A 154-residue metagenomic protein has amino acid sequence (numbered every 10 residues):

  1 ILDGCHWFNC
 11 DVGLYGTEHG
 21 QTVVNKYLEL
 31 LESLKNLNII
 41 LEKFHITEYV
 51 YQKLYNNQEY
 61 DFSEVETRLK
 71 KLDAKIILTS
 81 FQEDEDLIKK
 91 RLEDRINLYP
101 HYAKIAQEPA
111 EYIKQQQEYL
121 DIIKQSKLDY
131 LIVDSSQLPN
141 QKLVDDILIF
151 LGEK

Functional and structural regions predicted by a protein language model:
I1, I40, K75-T79, L131-V133: Hydrophobic/aromatic beta-strand patches that form the interior of the parallel beta-sheet core in alpha/beta enzyme
I1-N38, V50-K53: Conserved substrate/cofactor phosphate-moiety recognition/catalytic segment in nucleotide-dependent phosphotransferases
G20-L28, Y55-V65, E108-Q117, V144: Well-ordered, non-membrane alpha-helical segments in soluble/globular domains
Y27-L72: A basic- and aromatic-enriched beta-loop-alpha substructure that forms the phosphate/nucleotide- and DNA/RNA-contacting
H45-T47, F81-I88, L138-P139: Conserved nucleotide-binding/hydrolysis micro-motifs of P-loop NTPases
Q52-K53, I88-E93, D145: Short aromatic-enriched loop/helix-cap "lid" or pocket-rim segments at secondary-structure transitions that line
E59, T67-E118: A glycine- and Lys/Arg-enriched "phosphate-lid" helix/loop adjacent to the NTP-binding pocket of small-molecule kinases
N97, Q116-K154: NTP-dependent small-molecule kinase module
